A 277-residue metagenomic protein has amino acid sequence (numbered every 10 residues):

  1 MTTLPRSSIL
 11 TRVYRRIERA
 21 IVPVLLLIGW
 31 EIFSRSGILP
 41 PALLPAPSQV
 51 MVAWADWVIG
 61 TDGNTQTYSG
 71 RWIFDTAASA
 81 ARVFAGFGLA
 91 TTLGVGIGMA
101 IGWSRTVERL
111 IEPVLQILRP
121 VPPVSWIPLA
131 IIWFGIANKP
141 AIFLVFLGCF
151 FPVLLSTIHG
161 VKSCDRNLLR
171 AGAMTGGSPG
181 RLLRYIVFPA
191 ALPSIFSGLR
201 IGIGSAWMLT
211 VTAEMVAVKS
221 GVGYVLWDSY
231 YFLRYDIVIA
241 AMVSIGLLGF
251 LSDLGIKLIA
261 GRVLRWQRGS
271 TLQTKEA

Functional and structural regions predicted by a protein language model:
T2-S34: N-terminal signal-anchor/first transmembrane alpha helix
P5, R12-V13, S36-G88: Periplasmic/extracellular loop-to-transmembrane helix junction in inner-membrane transport proteins
M51, S69, I73, A77 (+9 more regions): Alpha-helical membrane-protein architecture signal
A85-L115: Transmembrane-helix boundary motif in ABC transporter permease subunits
Q116-P152, H159-G160: Generic hydrophobic transmembrane alpha-helix motif, especially the helices
F143, L147, G180-A213, I239-A240 (+3 more regions): Transmembrane alpha-helices
V153-G198, L226: Short cytoplasmic-facing helical segments at TM-TM junctions of multi-pass membrane proteins
K162, S197, I239-A277: C-terminal transmembrane helix and the adjacent membrane-cytosol boundary/short C-terminal tail of inner/organellar
